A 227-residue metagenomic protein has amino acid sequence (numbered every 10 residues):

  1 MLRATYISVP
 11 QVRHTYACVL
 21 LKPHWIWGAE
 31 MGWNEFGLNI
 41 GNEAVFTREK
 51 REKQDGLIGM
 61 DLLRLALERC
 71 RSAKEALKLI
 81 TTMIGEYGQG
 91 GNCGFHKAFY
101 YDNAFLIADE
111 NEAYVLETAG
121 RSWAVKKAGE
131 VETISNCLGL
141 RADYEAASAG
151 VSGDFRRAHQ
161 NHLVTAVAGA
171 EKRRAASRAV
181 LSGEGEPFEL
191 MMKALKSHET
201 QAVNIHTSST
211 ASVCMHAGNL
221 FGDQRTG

Functional and structural regions predicted by a protein language model:
M1-I58, L79-T210, H216-A217: A contiguous strand-loop segment
E52, L62-C70: Second-shell loop/turn segments in exported
M60-D61, K74: A structural signal for well-ordered alpha-helical segments within the folded catalytic domains of diverse enzymes
R69-L77: Short, charged, surface-exposed loops that flank catalytic or proteolytic processing sites
H216-G227: Substrate-recognition/cap regions that form aromatic- and gly/pro-loop-enriched pockets for small-molecule ligands
